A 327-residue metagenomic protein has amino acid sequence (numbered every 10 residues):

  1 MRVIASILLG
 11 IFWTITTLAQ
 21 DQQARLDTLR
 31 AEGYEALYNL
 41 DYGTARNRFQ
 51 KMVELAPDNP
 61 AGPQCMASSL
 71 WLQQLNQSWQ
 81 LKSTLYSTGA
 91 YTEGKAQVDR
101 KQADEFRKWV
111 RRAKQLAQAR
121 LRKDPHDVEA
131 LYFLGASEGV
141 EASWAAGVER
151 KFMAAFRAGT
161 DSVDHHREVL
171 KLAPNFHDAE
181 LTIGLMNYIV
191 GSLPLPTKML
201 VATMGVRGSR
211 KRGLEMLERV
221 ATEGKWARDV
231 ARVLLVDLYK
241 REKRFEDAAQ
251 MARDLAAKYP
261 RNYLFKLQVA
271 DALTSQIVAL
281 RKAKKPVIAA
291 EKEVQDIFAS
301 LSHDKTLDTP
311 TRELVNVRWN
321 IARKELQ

Functional and structural regions predicted by a protein language model:
A5-T16: Bacterial N-terminal signal peptides
D21-R48, D58, S69-H126, F133-N175 (+4 more regions): Short coil/linker segments at helix-helix boundaries
E54-L55, A202-R207, A221-G224, R253-R261 (+1 more regions): Solenoid-like repeat scaffolds
G62, A130, A179, V230-A231 (+2 more regions): TPR alpha-solenoid repeat register
V201, A231-R241, A270-V278, S300 (+1 more regions): Alpha-solenoid helical repeat scaffolds
M216-T274: Flexible, glycine-rich surface segments
T222, W226-R228, Q250, S300-Q327: Terminal, low-structured helical/coil segments at or just beyond the last alpha-helical repeat
